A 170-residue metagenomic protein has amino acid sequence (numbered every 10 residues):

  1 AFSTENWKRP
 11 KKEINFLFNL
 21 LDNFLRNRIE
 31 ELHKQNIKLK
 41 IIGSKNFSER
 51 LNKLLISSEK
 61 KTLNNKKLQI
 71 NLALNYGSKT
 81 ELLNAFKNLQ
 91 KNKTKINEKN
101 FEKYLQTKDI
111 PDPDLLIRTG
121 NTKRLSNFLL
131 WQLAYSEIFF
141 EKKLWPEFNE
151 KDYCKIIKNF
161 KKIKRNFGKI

Functional and structural regions predicted by a protein language model:
A1-I170: Flexible, compositionally biased loop and terminal segments
